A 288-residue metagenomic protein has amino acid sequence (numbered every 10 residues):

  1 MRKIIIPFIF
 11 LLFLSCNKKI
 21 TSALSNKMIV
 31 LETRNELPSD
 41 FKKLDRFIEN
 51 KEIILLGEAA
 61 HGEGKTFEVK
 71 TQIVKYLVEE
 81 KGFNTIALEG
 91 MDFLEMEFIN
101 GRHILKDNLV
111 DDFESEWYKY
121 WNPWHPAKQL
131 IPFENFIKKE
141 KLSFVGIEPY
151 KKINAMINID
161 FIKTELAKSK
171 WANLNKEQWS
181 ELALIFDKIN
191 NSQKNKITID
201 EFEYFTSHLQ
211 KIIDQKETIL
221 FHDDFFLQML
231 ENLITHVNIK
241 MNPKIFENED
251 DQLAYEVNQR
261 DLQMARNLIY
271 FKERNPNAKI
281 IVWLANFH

Functional and structural regions predicted by a protein language model:
M1-L24: Bacterial Sec-dependent N-terminal signal peptides
C16-H288: Structured catalytic-domain cores with a bias toward divalent-metal coordination
